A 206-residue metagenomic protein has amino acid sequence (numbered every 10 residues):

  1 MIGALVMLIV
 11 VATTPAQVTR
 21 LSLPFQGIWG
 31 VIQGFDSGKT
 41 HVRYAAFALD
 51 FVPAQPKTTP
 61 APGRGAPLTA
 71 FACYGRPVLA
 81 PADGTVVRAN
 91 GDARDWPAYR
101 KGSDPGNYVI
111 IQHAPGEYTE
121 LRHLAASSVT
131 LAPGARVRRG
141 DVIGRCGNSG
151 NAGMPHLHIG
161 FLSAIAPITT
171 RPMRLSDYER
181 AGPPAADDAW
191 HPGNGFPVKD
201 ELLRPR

Functional and structural regions predicted by a protein language model:
V6-P15: Hydrophobic h-region of N-terminal signal peptides that target proteins for export in Gram-negative bacteria
T14-T19, L23, G30-I32, S37-V42 (+3 more regions): Acidic, glycine-rich catalytic/binding loops that coordinate metals and/or anionic ligands
R20-L23, G38-A98: Short, glycine/small-residue-enriched coil/turn segments at secondary-structure junctions
Q33, R88, H123-A126, R145-N148 (+1 more regions): A residue-level detector for short acidic-glycine micro-motifs
F71-C73, P81-A125, T130: Zn2+-dependent peptidoglycan hydrolase active-site motif and core
G84-V86, G134-C146: A structural signal for short beta-strand/turn segments enriched in small hydrophobics and glycine
E120-A125, M154-L162: Histidine-centered catalytic micro-motifs
T130-A132, I143, N148-P155: Short glycine/proline-centered loop/turn elements that form peptide/ligand docking sites
